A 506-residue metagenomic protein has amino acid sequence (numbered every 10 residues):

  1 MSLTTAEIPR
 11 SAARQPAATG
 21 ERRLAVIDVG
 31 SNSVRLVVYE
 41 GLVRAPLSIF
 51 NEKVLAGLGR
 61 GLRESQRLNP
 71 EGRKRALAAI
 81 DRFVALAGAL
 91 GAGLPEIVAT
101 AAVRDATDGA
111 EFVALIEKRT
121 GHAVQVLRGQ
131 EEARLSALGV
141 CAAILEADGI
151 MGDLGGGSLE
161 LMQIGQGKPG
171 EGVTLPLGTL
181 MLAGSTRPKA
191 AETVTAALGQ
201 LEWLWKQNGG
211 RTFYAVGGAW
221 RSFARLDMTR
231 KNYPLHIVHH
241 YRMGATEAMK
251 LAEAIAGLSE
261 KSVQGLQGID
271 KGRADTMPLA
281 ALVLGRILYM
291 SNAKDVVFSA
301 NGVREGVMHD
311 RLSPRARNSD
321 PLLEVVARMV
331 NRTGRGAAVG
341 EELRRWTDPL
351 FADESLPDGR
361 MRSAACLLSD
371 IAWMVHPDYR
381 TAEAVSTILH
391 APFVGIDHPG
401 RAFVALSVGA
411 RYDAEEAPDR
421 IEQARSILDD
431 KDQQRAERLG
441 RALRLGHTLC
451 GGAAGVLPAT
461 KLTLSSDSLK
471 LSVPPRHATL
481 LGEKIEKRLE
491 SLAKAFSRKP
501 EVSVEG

Functional and structural regions predicted by a protein language model:
L3-T5, E21-L24, V38-G41, A56-A92 (+9 more regions): Helical "lid/coupling" subdomains associated with nucleotide-phosphate turnover
I8-A12: Juxta-kinase regulatory segment immediately upstream of eukaryotic protein kinase catalytic domains
A18-L47: N-terminal basic/disordered segments at the start of proteins
D28-S33, G152-S158, V216-A219, A300: A short acidic Gly-Thr/Ser loop motif
N51-V54: Short amphipathic
I97: Dinucleotide-binding Rossmann-like beta1-alpha1 core, especially the glycine-rich loop that anchors the ADP
I485-L489, A495-R498: C-terminal accessory domains/tails appended to large, multi-domain proteins
F496-G506: A short amphipathic beta-strand at an alpha->beta junction
